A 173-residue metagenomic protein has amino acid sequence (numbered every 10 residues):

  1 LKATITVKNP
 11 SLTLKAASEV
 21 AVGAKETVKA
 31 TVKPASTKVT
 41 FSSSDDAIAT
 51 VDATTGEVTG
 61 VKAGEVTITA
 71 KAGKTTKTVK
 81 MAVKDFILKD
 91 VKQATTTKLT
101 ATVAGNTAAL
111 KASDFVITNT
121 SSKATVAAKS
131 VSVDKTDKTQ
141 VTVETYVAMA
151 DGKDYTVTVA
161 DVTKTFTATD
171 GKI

Functional and structural regions predicted by a protein language model:
L1-F86, A109, N119-V133: Extracytoplasmic soluble-region selector
A82-I173: Non-catalytic beta-sheet/beta-sandwich ligand-binding modules that flank or precede catalytic cores
